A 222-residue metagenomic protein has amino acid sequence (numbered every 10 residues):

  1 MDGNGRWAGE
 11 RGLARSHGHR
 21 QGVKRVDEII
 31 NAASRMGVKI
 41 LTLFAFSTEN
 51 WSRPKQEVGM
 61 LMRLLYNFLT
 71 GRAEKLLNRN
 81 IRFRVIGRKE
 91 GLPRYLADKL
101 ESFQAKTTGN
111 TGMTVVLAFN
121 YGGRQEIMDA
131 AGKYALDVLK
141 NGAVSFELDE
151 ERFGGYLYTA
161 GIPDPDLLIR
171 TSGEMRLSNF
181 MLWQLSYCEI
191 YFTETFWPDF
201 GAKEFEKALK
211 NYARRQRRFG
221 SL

Functional and structural regions predicted by a protein language model:
M1-L222: Flexible, compositionally biased loop and terminal segments
